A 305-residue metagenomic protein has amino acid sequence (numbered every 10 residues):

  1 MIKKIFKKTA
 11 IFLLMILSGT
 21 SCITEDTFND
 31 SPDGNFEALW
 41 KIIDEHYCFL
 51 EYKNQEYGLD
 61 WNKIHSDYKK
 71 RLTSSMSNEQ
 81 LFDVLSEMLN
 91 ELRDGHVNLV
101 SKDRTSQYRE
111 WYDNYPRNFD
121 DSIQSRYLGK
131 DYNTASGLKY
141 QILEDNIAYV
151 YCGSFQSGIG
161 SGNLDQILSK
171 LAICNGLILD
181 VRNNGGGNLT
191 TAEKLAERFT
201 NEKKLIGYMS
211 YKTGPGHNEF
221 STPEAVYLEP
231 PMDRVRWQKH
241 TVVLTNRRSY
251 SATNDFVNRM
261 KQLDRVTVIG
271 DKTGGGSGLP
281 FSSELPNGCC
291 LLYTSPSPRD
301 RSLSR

Functional and structural regions predicted by a protein language model:
M1-N29: Bacterial Sec-dependent N-terminal signal peptides
S21-Y211, E219-V226, H240, S282-E284: Flexible, low-complexity junctional segments that flank or bridge functional domains
G186, P230-W237: Active-site microenvironments of hydrolase-like enzyme catalytic domains
Y250, D264-G276: Short, well-structured beta-strand/strand-turn elements
S282-S295: C-terminal "exit" segments of structured domains
Y293-S304: Single conserved hydrophobic/aromatic residue that forms the stacking wall/gate of nucleotide- or nucleobase-binding
